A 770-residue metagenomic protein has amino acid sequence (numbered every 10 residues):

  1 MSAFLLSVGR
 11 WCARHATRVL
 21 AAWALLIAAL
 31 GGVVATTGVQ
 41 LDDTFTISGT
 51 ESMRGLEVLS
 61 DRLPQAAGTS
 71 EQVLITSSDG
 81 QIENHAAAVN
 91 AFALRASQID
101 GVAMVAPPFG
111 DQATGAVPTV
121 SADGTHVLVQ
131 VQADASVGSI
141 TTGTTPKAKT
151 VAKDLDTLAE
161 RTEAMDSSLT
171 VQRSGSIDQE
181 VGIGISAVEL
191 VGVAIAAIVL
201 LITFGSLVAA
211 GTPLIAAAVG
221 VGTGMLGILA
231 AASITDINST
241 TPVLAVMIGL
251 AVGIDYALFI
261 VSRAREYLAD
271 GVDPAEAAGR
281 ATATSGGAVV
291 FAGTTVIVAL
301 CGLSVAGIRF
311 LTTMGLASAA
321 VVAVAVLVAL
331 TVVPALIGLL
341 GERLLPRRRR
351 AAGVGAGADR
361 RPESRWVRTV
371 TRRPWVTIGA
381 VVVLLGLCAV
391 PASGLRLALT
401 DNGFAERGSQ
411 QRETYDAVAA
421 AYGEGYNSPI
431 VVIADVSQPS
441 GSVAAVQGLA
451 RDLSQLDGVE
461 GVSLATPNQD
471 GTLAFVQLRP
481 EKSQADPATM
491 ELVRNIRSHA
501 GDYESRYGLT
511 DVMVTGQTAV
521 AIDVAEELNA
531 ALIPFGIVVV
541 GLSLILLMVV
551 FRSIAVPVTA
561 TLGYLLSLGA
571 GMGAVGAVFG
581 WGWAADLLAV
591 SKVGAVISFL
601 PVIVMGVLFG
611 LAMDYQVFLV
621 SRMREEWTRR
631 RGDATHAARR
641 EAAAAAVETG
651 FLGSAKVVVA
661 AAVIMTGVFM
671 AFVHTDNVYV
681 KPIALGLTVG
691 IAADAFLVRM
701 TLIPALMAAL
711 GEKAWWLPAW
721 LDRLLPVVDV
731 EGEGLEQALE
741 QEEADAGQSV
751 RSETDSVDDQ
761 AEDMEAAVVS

Functional and structural regions predicted by a protein language model:
M1-V39, V102, S136-L397, L509-V512 (+1 more regions): Membrane-embedded transmembrane helical bundles of large multi-pass transporters/channels
G9, A16-T17, D43-I47, G80: A short N-terminal beta->alpha junction/helix N-cap motif
L25, V33-T37, F45-S48, L56 (+1 more regions): N-terminal cofactor/phosphate-binding cores enriched in small/glycine residues, especially glycine-rich loops such as
T36, Q72-L74, A299, Q477: A short small-residue
Q40-D43, T400-N402: Short hinge/gating elements
T44-F45, S52, M247: Disorder-to-helix initiation segments
G49-S70, S78-Q172, G394-A585, V617 (+3 more regions): Structured non-transmembrane domains adjacent to transmembrane bundles in polytopic membrane proteins
S70-Q72, E731: Internal transmembrane alpha-helix with an interfacial aromatic "cap," most often the third helix
